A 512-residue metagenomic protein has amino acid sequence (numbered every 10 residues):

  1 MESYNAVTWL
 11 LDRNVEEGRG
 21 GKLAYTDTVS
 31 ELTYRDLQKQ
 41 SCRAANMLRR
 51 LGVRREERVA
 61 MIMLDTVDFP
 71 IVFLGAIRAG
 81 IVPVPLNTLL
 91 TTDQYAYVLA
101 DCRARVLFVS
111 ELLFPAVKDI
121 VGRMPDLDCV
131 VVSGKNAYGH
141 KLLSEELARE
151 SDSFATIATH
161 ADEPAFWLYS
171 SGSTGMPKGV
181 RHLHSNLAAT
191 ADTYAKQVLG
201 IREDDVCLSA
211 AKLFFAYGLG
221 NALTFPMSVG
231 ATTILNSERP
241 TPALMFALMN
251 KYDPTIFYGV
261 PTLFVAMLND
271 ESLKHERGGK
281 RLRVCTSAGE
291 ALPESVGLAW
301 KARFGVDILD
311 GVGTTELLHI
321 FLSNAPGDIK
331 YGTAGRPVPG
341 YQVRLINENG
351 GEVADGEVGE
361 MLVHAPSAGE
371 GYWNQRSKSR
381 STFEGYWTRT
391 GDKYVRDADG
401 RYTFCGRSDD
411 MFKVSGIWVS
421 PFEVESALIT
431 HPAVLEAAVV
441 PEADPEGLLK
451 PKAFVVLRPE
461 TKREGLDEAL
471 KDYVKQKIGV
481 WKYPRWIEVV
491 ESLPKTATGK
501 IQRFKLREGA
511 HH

Functional and structural regions predicted by a protein language model:
G21, R149-Y169, M176, G200-V206: Conserved pre-ATP/AMP-binding loop-to-beta segment of ANL
G21-T66, P70-L74, T91-A96, S144-E145: Conserved AMP-binding/adenylate-forming core of the ANL superfamily
T33-D36, I157-A158, A165-A189, G335: Conserved AMP-binding A3 loop
M63-L64, I81-Y97, E111-V117, A231-Y252 (+1 more regions): ATP-dependent adenylate-forming carboxylate-activation enzymes
L90, L107-V109, F257, A365 (+5 more regions): AMP-binding/adenylate-forming catalytic core of the ANL superfamily
V106, L112-A161, E271: ANL superfamily adenylate-forming
A188-V206, A216-I256, D270: Conserved AMP-binding/adenylation subdomain of ANL enzymes
A231, P254-G259, N269-K330, Q342: Gly/Ser/Thr-rich phosphate-binding loop
